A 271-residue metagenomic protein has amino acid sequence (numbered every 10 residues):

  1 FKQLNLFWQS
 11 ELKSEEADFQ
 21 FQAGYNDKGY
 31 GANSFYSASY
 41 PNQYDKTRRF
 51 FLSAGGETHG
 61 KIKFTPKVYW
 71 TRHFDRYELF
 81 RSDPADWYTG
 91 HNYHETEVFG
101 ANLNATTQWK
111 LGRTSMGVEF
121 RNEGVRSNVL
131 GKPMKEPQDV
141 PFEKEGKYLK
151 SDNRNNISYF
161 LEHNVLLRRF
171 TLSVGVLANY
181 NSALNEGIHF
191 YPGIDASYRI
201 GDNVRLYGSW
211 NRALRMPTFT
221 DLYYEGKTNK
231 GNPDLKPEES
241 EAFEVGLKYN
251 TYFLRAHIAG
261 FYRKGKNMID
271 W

Functional and structural regions predicted by a protein language model:
F1, A23-N26, G31-S39, V68 (+6 more regions): Outer-membrane beta-barrel translocator domains and adjoining extracellular loop/strand segments of Gram-negative
F1-F7, K13-F64, W70-V98: Flexible loop and strand-edge segments within Gram-negative outer membrane beta-barrel domains
F1-Q3, Y40-R48, W87-E97, E136-D139 (+3 more regions): Replace "Gram-negative outer membrane beta-barrel proteins" with "bacterial and organellar outer membrane beta-barrel
W8-L12, L52-T58, A101-T107, Y159-V165 (+2 more regions): Residues on the lipid-exposed face of transmembrane beta-strands in outer-membrane beta-barrel proteins
S14-E16, Y25-G29, W70-F74, W109-L111 (+7 more regions): Transmembrane beta-strands of outer-membrane beta-barrel pores
E16-F21, G60-F64, L111-T114, R169-L172 (+2 more regions): Repeated loop/turn-to-beta-strand initiation elements of outer-membrane beta-barrel proteins
F19-N26, K67-W87, S115-E119, N128 (+2 more regions): Surface-exposed extracellular loop regions of Gram-negative outer-membrane beta-barrel proteins
S37-G60, H94-T96, N185, R199 (+2 more regions): Outer-membrane beta-barrel signature, preferentially recognizing the C-terminal barrel domain of Gram-negative
